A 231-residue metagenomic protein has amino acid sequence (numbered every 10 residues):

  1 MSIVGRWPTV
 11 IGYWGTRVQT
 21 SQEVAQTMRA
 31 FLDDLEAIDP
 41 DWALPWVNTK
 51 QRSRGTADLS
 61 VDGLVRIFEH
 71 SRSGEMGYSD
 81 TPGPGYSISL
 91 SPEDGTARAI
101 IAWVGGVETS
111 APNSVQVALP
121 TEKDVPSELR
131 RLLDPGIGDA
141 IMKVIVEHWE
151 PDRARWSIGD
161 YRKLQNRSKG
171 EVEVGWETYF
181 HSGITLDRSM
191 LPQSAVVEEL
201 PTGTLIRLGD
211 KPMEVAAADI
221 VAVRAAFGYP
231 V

Functional and structural regions predicted by a protein language model:
M1-N48, S157-V231: C-terminal interaction module
I38, W42-S157: Internal, hydrophobic cores of structured domains that mediate oligomerization or house catalytic pockets within large
